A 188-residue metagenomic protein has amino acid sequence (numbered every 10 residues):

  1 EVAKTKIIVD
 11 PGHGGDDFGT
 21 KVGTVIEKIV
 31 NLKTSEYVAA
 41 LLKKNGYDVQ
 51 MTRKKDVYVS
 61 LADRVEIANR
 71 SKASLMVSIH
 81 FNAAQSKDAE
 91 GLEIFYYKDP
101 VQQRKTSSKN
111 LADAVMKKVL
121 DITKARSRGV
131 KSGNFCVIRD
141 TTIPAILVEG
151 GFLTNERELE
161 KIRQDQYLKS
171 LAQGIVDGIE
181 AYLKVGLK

Functional and structural regions predicted by a protein language model:
E1-I7: Non-catalytic propeptide/linker segments at domain boundaries
I7-K21, E93: Short, surface-exposed beta-strand segments enriched in small/polar/acidic residues
V25-K188: Active-site-proximal helix/loop segments of hydrolytic enzymes
